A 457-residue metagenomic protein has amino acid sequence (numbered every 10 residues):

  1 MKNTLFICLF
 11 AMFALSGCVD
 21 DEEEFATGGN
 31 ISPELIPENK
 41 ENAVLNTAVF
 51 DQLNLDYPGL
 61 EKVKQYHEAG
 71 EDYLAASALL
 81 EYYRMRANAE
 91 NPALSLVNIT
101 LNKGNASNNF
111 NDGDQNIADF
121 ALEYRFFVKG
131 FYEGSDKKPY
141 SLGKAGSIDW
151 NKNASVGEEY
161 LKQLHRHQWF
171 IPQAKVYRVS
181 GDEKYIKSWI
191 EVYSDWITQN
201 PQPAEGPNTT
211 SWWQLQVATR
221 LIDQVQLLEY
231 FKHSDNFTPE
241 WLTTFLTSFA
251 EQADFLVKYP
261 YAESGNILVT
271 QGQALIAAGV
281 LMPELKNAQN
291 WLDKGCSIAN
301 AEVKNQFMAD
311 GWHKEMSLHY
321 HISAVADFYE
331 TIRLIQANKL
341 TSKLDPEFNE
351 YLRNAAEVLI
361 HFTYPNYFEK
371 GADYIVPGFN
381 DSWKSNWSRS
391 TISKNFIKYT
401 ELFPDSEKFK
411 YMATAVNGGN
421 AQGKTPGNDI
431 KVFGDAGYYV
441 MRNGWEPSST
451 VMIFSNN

Functional and structural regions predicted by a protein language model:
M1-T4: Positively charged n-region of N-terminal signal peptides that target proteins for export
I7-A14: Bacterial N-terminal signal peptides
L15-I36, K40: Bacterial Sec-dependent N-terminal signal peptides
P37, T47-A48, N54-N151, G157-Q163: Extended, charge-enriched "interface" segments that sit outside catalytic cores
G70-E71, D112, T238, L285 (+3 more regions): Helix N-terminus capping/helix-initiation residues
F131, N153, Y259, R442-G444 (+1 more regions): Structured loops at beta-to-helix junctions and adjacent beta-edge loops in soluble globular domains
S141, I148-E357: Aromatic-lined, polymer-binding surfaces characteristic of secreted/periplasmic polysaccharide-degrading enzymes
W312-N457: Carbohydrate-active enzyme catalytic cores, enriched for enzymes that act on polyanionic acidic polysaccharides
